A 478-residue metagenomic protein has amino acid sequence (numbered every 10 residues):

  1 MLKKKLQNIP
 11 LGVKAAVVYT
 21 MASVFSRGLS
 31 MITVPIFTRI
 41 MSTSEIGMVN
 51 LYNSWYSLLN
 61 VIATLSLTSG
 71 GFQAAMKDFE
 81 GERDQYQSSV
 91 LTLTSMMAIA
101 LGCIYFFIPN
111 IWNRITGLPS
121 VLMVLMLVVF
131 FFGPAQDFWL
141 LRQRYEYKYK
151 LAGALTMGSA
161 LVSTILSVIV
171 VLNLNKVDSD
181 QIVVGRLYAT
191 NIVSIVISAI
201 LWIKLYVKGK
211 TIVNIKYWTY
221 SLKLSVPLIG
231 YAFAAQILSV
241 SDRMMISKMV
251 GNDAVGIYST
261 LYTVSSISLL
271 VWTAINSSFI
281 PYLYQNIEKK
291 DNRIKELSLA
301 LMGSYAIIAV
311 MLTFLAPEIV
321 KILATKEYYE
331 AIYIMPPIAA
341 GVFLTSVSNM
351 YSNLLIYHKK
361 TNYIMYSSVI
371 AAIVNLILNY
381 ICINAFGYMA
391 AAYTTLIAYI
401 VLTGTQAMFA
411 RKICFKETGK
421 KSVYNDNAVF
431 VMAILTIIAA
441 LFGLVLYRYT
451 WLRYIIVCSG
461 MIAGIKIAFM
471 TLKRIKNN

Functional and structural regions predicted by a protein language model:
M1-L29, I215-Y231, I434, M461 (+1 more regions): N-terminal membrane topogenesis motif
M1-N8, G12, S179-L187, V196-S239 (+3 more regions): Interhelical loop/hinge segments that connect adjacent transmembrane helices in multipass membrane
V24, A63, S69, S88-I115 (+6 more regions): Alpha-helical transmembrane segments of multi-pass membrane transport and lipid-handling proteins
V34-I36, A63-E80, L261-D291, L297-S298 (+1 more regions): Helix-loop junctions and terminal segments of transmembrane helices in multi-pass membrane transport/translocation
P35-I36, I46-A63, P227, R243-M244 (+4 more regions): Alpha-helical transmembrane segments of polytopic membrane transporters and translocases
R39-I46, E146-A154, A160-I197, N362 (+2 more regions): Membrane-interface helix-loop junctions in multi-pass transport and translocation proteins
T92-A232: Hydrophobic transmembrane helix module of multi-pass membrane transport proteins
G133-L155, A340-I370: Membrane-interface junctions at transmembrane-helix termini in multi-pass inner-membrane proteins
